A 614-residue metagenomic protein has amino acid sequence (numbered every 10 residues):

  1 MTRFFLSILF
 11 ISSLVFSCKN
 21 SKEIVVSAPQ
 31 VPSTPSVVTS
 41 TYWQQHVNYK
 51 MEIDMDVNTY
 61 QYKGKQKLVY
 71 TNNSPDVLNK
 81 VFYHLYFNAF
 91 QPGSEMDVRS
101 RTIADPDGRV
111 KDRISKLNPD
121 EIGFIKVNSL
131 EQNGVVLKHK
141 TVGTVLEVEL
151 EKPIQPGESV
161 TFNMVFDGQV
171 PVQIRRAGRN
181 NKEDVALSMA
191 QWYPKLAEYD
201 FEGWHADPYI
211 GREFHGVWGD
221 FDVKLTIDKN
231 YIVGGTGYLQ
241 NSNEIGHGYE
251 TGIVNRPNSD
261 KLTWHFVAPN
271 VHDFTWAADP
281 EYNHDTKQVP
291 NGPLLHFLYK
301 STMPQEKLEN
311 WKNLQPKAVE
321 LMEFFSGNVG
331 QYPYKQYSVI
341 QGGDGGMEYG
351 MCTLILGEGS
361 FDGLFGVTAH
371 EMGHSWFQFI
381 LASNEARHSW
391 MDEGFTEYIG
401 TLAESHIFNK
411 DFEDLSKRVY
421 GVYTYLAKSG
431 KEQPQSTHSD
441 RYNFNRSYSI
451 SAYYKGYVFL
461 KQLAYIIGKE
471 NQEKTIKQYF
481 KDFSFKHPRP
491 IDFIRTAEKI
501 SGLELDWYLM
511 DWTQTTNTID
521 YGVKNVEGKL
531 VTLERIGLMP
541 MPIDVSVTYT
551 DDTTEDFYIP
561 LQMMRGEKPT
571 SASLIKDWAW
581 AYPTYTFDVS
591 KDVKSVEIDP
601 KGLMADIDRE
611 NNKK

Functional and structural regions predicted by a protein language model:
V15-S17: C-terminal motif of bacterial Sec signal peptides marking the signal peptidase cleavage site
K19-V26, Q30, H46-V47, L85 (+3 more regions): Hydrophobic alpha-helical and helix-loop surface patches within well-folded domains that function as non-catalytic
Q66-L68, L85, E158-V172, F221-K229 (+2 more regions): Short, hydrophobic/aromatic-enriched beta-strand segments in well-ordered soluble domains
T71, G108-D184, D577-D592, L603-M604 (+1 more regions): A surface-exposed beta-strand-loop module
Y83-V135, A190, T226, N230-Y231 (+1 more regions): Solvent-exposed beta-hairpin/edge-strand motifs
G93-D107, D167-F221, K601-K614: Glycine/proline-rich low-complexity spacer/linker segments in large multi-domain proteins
K195-G203, G211-A369, Y398: Hydrophobic helix-coil surface modules that form long, contiguous segments used for peptide/substrate interaction
G373, E470, F483-K614: Non-catalytic accessory/interaction domains
